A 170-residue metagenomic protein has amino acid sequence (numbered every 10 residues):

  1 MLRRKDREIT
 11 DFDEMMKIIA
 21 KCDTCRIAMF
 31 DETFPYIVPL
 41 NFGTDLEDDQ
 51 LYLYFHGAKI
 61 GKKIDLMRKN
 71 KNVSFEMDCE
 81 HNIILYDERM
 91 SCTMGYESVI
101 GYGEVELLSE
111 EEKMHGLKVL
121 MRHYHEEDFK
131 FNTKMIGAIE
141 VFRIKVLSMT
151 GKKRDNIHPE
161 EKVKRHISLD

Functional and structural regions predicted by a protein language model:
M1-R26: Short, basic/aromatic recognition patches
L2-R4, N82-D170: Charged, gly/pro-rich active-site loop segments
I19, L66-M67, L120: A generic structural signal for nonpolar/aromatic side chains embedded in well-ordered alpha-helices
C22-K59: Short beta-strand segments
I27-M29, V73-M77: Short conserved beta-strand and strand-loop elements enriched in small hydrophobics with frequent Asp/Gly
L51-V73: Compact nucleic-acid interaction/catalytic patches
A58, D78, K145-L147: Structured loops at beta-to-helix junctions and adjacent beta-edge loops in soluble globular domains
I60, E80-I83: Short, catalytically relevant binding-site loops at active-site mouths
